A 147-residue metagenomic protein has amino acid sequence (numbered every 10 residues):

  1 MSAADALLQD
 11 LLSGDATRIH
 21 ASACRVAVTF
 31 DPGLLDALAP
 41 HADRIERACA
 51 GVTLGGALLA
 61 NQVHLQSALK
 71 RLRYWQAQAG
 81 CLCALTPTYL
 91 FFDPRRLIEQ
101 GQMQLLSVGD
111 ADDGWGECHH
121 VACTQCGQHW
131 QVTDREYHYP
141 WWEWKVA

Functional and structural regions predicted by a protein language model:
M1-D10, T29-G51: Amphipathic alpha-helical scaffolding segments comprising HEAT/armadillo-like alpha-solenoid repeats
M1-S2, D15-A21: Generic helix N-cap/helix-start motif at coil->alpha-helix transitions
Q9, C24, H138-A147: Short, intrinsically disordered terminal segments enriched in charged and Pro/Gly residues
G14-A16, E46-A50, L58: Short inter-helical turns and helix N-cap capping residues of alpha-solenoid HEAT/ARM repeat scaffolds
D15-A16, F30-L35, Y74-A77: Alpha-helix initiation and capping sites
H20-D31, V52-R71: Structural detector for internal amphipathic alpha-helices that build alpha-solenoid repeat scaffolds
A79-C118, V132-R135, W141-W142: Short recognition patches in nucleic-acid-associated and regulatory proteins
A84-T86, C123-C126: Short Cys/His-rich metal-coordination motifs, predominantly Zn2+-binding knuckles/fingers
